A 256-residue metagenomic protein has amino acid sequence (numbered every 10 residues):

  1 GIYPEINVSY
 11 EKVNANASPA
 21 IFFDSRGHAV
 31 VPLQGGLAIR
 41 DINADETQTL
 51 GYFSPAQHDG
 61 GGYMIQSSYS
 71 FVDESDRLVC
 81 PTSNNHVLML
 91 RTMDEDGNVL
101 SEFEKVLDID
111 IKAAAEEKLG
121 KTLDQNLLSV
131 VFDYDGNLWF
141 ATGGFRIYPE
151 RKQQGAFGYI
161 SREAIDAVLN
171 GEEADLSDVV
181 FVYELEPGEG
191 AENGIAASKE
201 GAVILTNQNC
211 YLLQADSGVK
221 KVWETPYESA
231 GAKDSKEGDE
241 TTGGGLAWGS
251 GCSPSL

Functional and structural regions predicted by a protein language model:
G1, F23-G27: Acidic, serine/threonine-rich, charge-biased low-complexity segments in large eukaryotic scaffold/adaptor proteins
G1-A15, G36-Q66, V72-E74, H86-N126 (+1 more regions): Extracytoplasmic/lumenal domain signature
V8, I21-D24: Feature of secretome-associated and extracellular-like proteins
D24, P32-G35: Non-membrane alpha-helical segments in proteins
